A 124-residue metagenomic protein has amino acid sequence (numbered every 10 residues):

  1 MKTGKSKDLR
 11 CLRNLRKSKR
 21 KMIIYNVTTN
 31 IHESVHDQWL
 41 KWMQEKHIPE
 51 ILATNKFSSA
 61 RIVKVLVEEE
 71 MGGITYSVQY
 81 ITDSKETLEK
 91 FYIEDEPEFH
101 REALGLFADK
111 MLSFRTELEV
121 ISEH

Functional and structural regions predicted by a protein language model:
I24-N30, V63-E94: Short, well-ordered beta-strand segments in beta-rich or mixed alpha/beta enzyme and ligand-binding folds
V35-I62, E98-R101: Short amphipathic alpha-helical segments
R61-M71, E102-H124: Glycine-rich beta-strand-turn "strand-cap" elements at beta-sheet edges
